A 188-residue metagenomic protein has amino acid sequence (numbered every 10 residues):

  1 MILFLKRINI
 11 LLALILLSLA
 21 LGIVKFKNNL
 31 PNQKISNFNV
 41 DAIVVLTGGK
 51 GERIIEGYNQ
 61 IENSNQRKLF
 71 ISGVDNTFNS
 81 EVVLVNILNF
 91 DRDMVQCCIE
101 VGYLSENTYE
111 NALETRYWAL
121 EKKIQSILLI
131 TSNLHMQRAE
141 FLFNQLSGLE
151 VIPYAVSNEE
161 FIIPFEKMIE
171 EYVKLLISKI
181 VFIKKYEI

Functional and structural regions predicted by a protein language model:
M1-L5: N-terminal Lys/Arg-rich, disordered targeting/topogenic segments
K6-I8, S178: Low-complexity, intrinsically disordered/propeptide-like segments
I8-K25: Hydrophobic membrane-insertion alpha-helices, especially the h-region of bacterial N-terminal signal peptides
N29-M168: A structural signal for short, hydrophobic/glycine-enriched beta-strand patches
P164-E187: A transmembrane-helix-recognition feature enriched in membrane-embedded lipid enzymes and envelope glyco-/phospholipid
